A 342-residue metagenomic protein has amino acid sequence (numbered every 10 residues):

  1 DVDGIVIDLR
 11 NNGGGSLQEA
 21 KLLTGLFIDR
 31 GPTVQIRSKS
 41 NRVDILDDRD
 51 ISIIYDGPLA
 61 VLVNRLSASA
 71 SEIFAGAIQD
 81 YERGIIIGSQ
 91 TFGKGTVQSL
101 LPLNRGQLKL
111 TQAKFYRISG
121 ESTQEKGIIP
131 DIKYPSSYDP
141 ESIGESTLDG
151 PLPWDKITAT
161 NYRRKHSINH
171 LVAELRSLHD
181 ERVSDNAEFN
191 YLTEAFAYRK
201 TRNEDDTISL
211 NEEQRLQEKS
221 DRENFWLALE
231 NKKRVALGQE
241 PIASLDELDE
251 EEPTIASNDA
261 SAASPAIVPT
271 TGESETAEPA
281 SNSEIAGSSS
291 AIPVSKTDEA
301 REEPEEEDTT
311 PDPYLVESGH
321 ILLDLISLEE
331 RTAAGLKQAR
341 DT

Functional and structural regions predicted by a protein language model:
D1-T342: C-terminal "post-core" interaction segments
